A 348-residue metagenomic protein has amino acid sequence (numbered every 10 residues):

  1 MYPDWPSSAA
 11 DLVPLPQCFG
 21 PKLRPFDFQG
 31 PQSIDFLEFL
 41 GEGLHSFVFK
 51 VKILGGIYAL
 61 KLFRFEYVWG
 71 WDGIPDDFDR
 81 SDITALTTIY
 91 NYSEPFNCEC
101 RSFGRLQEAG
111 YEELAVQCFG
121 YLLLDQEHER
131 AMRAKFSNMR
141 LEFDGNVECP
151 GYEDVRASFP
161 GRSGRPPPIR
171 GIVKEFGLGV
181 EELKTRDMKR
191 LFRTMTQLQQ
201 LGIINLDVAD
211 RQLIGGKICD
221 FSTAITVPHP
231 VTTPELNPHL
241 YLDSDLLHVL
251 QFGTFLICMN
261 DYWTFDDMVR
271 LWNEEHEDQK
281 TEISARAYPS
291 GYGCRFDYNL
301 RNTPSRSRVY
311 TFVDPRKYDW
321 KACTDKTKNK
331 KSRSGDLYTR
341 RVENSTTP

Functional and structural regions predicted by a protein language model:
M1-E42, S46, K52: Juxta-kinase regulatory segment immediately upstream of eukaryotic protein kinase catalytic domains
G20, F28-Q29, L54, L60-E66 (+2 more regions): Short loop/turn segments at strand-loop or loop-helix junctions that form parts of catalytic or ligand-binding pockets
S46, G55-Y58, E113-V116: Glycine-rich phosphate/pyrophosphate-binding loop shared by adenosine-nucleotide-utilizing enzymes
F49-K50, G56-T84: Glycine-rich ATP phosphate-binding loop
V51-L54, K61-F65, Y121, R211 (+2 more regions): Structured beta-strand/turn binding interfaces of compact recognition modules in eukaryotic regulators
V68-S81, Y90-S93, G104-Q107, E113-M188: Conserved structural core of kinase catalytic domains
R165-V173, E181-P348: C-lobe/activation-segment region of protein kinase-like
